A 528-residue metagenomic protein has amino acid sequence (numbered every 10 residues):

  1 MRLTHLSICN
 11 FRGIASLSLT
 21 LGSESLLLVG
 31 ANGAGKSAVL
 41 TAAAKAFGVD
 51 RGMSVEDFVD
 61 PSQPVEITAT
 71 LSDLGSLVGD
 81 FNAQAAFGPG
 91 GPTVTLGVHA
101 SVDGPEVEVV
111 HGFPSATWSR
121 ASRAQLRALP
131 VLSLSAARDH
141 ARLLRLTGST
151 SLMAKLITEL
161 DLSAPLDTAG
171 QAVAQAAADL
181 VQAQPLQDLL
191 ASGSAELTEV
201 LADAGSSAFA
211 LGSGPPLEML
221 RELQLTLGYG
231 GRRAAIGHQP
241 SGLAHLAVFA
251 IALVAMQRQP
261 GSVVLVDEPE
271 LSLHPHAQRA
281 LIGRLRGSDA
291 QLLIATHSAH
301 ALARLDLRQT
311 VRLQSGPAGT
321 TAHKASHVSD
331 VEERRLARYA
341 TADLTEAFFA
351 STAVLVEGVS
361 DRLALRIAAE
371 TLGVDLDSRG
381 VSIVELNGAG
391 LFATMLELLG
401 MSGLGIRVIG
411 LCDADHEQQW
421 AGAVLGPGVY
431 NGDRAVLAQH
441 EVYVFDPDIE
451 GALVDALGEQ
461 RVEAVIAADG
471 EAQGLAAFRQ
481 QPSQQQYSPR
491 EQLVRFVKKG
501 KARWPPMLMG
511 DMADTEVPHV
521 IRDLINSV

Functional and structural regions predicted by a protein language model:
M1-A46, L225-L344: Switch/communication elements of ASCE P-loop NTPase nucleotide-binding domains
T20, V59-S62, P89-G91, A124-R127 (+5 more regions): Conserved catalytic network of the ASCE P-loop NTPase/AAA+ motor domain
K36, L302, V311-V528: Acidic, divalent-metal-binding catalytic cores of TOPRIM and closely related two-metal-ion phosphodiester/pyrophosphate
A38-G90: Conserved P-loop NTP-binding catalytic core
K45, S72-S76, V102-P105, R138-A141 (+7 more regions): Conserved nucleotide-binding/hydrolysis micro-motifs of P-loop NTPases
V55-F58, G75-T168, R233-A234, P427-A435: Glycine-rich phosphate-binding loops of NTPases
S62-I67, G91-V94, R127-V131, G261 (+5 more regions): Short glycine-/polar-rich loops that comprise or flank the Walker A/P-loop and associated switch/sensor motifs
T158-A247, I251-P260: Extended helical coiled-coil dimerization/tether regions that scaffold and oligomerize large DNA-maintenance assemblies
